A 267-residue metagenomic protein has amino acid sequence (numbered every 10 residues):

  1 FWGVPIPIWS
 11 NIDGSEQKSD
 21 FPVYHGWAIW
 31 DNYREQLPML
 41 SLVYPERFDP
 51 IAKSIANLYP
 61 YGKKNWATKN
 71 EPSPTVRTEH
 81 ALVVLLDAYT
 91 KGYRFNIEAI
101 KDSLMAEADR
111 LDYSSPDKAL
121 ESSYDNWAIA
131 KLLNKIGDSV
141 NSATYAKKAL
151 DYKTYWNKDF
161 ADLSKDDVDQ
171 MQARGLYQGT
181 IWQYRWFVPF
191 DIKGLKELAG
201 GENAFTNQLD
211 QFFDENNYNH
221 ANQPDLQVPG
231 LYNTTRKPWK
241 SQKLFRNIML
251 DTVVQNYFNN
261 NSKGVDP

Functional and structural regions predicted by a protein language model:
G3-K18, E46-D112, F160-A161, K165: Helix-terminus loop motifs that line ligand-binding clefts
N11-P50, Y59-P60, D125: Internal mixed beta-strand/loop scaffold within catalytic domains of large alpha/beta enzymes
P22, G26-R34, L42, H80-L82 (+3 more regions): Active-site core of glycosidic bond-cleaving carbohydrate-active enzymes
